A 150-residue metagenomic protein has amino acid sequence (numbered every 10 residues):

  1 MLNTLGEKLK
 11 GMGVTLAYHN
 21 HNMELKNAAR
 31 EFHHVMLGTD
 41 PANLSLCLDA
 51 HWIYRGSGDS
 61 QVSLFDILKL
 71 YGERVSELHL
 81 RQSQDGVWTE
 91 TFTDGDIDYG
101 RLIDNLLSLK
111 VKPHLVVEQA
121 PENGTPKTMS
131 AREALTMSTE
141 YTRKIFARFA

Functional and structural regions predicted by a protein language model:
M1-L46: Active-site acidic/histidine proton-transfer and metal-coordination neighborhood in alpha/beta enzyme cores
A29-A150: Histidine-acidic metal/acid-base catalytic patches
